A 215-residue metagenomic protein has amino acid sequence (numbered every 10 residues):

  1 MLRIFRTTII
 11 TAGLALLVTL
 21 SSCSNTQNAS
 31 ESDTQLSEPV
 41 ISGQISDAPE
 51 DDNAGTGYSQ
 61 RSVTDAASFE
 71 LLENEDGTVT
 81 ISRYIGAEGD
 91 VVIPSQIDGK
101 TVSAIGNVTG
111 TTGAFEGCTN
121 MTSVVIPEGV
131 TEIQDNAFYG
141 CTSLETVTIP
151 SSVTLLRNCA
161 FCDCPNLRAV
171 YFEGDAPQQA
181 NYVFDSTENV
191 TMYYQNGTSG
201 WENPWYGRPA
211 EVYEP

Functional and structural regions predicted by a protein language model:
M1-I10: Bacterial N-terminal signal peptides that target proteins for export
V18-S22: C-terminal motif of bacterial Sec signal peptides marking the signal peptidase cleavage site
S24-Q27: Bacterial signal peptide processing site
T34-E73: N-terminal low-complexity, Pro/Thr/Ser-rich intrinsically disordered segments that act as propeptides or flexible
S68-G77, A87-A104, C118-E132, Y139-L155 (+3 more regions): Structural signature of tandem-repeat unit edges
Y182-S186: A structural signal for leucine-rich repeat
W201-P215: Active-site regions of enzymes building and remodeling cell-envelope glycoconjugates
